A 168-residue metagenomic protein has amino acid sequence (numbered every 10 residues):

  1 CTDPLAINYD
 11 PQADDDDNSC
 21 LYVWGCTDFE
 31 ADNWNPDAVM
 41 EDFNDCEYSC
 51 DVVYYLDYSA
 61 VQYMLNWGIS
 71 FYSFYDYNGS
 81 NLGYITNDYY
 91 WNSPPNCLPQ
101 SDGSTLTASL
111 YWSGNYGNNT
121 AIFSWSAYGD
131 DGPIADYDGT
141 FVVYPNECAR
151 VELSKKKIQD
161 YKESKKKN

Functional and structural regions predicted by a protein language model:
C1, C20, C26, C46 (+3 more regions): Functionally engaged cysteine thiol sites
C1-S49: Extracellular calcium-associated, cysteine-rich motifs in secreted modular proteins
L5, E30, N78-S80, G129-D131: Solvent-exposed strand-loop boundary residues in beta-sheet-rich modules
P11, D15, M40, V61-Y89: Short, ordered, surface-exposed loop/turn motifs in non-cytosolic proteins
D51, N66-F71, T120-S124: Exposed beta-strand and adjacent loop surfaces of beta-rich binding modules that mediate intermolecular recognition
V52-S59: A short, amphipathic beta-strand motif
Y75-N119, A127: Tryptophan-paired
N115-N168: Structured interaction patches on ligand/partner-binding surfaces of diverse proteins
